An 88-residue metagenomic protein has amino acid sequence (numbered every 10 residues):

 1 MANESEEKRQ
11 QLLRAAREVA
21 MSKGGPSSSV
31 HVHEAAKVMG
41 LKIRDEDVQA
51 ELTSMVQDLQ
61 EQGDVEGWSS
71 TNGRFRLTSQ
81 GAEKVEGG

Functional and structural regions predicted by a protein language model:
M1-S27: Short alpha-helical segments that sit at the start of domains
K23-I43: Short acidic, hydrophobic short linear motifs in intrinsically disordered regions
E51, M55, K84: Residues in the recognition helix of alpha-helical DNA-binding motifs
Q57-S70: A short, conserved structural fragment
N72-S79: Minor-groove-contacting beta-hairpin "wing" of winged helix-turn-helix DNA-binding domains
S79-G88: Short, amphipathic alpha-helical interaction segments positioned at domain boundaries
